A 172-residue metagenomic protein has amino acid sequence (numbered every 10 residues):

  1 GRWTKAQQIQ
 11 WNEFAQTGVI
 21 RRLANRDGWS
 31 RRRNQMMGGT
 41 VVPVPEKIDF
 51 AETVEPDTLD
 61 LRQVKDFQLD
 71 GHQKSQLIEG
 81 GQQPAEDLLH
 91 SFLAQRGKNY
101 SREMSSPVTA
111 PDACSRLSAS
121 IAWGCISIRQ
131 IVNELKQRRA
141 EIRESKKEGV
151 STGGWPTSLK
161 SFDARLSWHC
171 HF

Functional and structural regions predicted by a protein language model:
G1-A85: Beta-rich, aromatic/charged-enriched effector core domains that present basic-aromatic interfaces for binding
P84, H90-F172: Gly/Thr-rich phosphate-binding loop signature of adenosyl cofactor/nucleotide-binding cores
